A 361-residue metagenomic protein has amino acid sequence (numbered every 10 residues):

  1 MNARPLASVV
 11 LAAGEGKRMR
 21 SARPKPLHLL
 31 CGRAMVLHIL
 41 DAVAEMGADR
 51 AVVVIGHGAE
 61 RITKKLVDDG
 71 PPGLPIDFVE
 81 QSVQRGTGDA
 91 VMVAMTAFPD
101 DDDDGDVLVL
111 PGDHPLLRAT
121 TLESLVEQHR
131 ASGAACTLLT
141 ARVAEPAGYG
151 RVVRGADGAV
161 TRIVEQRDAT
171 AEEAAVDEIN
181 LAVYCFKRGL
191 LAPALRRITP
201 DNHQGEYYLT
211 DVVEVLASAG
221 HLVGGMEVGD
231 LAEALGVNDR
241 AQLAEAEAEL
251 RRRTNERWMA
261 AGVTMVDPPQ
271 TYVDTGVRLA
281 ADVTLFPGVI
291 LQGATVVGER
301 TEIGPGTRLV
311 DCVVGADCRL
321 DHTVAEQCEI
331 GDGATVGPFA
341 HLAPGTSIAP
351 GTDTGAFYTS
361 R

Functional and structural regions predicted by a protein language model:
M1-A3, Q204-R361: Left-handed beta-helix
M1-A7, R33-E127, A131: Conserved N-terminal catalytic core of the sugar/cofactor nucleotidyltransferase
M1-S21: N-terminal nucleotide-binding beta1-loop-alpha1 segment
L6-A7, L40-V43, A48-A51, D69 (+13 more regions): Catalytic cores of nucleotide-enabled group-transfer and carboxylate-activating enzymes in metabolic and assembly-line
G14-G16, G58, V83-Q84, G112-P115 (+3 more regions): Short glycine-rich anion-binding loops that position phosphate/pyrophosphate groups of nucleotides and phosphorylated
A22-H38: Short catalytic helix/loop segments, enriched in acidic residues and glycine and frequently bearing histidine
L29, L116, C185, G236-V237: Short aromatic/basic micro-patch
E60, L117-H203, T210: Conserved core of the sugar-phosphate nucleotidyltransferase
